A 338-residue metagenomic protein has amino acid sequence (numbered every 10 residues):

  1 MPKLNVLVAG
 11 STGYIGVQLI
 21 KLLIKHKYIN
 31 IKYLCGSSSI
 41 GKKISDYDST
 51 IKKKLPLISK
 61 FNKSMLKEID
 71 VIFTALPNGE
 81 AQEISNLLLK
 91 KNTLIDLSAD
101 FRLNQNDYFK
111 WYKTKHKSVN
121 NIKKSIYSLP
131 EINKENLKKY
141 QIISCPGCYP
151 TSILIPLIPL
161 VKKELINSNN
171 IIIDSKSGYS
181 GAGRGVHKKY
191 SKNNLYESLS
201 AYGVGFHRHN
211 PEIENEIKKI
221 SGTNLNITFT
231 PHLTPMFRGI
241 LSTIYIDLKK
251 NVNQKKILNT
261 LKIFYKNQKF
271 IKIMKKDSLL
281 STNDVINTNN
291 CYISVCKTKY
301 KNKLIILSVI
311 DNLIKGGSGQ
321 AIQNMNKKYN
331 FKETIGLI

Functional and structural regions predicted by a protein language model:
P2-V204, C296-Y300, I335-L337: N-terminal Rossmann-like NAD(P) cofactor-binding subdomain of oxidoreductases, focused on the glycine-rich
Y14, K124, T151-I155, V204-E212 (+4 more regions): Conserved active-site and cofactor/substrate-binding residues in soluble primary-metabolism enzymes
I20, L154-V161, N210-E214, S294 (+1 more regions): Predominant activation on well-ordered alpha-helical scaffold segments within soluble catalytic domains
K25, K162-I166, H207, N215-G222 (+4 more regions): Generic secondary-structure signature for well-ordered alpha-helical cores
E135-K139, E164, K219-L225, L248-K256 (+1 more regions): Short, glycine- and charge-enriched coil/turn segments that flank and shape catalytic ligand pockets
A201-G205, L233-T234, S281-V285: Short Gly/Pro-enriched turn/cap motifs at secondary-structure boundaries
F206-F229, L233, F237: Oxyanion-binding "anion nests"
S242-I338: C-terminal active-site/capping subdomain that shapes the small-molecule cofactor and substrate pocket of enzyme
